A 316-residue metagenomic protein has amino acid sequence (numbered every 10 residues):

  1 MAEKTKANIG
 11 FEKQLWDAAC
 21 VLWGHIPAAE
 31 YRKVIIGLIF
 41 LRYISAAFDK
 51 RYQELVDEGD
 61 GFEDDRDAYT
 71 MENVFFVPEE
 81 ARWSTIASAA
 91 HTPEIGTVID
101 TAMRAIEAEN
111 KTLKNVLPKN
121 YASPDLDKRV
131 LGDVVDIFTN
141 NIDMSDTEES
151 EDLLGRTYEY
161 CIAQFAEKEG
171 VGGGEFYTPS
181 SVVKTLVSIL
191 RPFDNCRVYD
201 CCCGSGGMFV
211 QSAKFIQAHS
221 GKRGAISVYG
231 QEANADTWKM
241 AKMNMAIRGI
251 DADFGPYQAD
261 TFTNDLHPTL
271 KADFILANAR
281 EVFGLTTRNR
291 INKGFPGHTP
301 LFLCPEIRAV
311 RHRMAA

Functional and structural regions predicted by a protein language model:
M1-L190, D194, D253-L266: Non-catalytic, mostly N-terminal accessory regions of nucleic-acid modification and defense proteins
G10, Q14, A233, H298: Soluble or luminal CAZymes and related metallo-dependent hydrolases
C20, D143, E167-V171, V198 (+2 more regions): Glycine- and acidic
P124, T147, C202, G230-N234 (+3 more regions): Hydrophobic alpha-helical scaffolding
G172-A277, V282: Conserved S-adenosyl-L-methionine
R191, R311-H312: Short conserved AdoMet
Q211, L301-A309: Short, conserved SAM-binding segment of the class I
A279-F302, R313-A316: Mobile active-site "lid"/loop adjacent to the S-adenosyl-L-methionine
